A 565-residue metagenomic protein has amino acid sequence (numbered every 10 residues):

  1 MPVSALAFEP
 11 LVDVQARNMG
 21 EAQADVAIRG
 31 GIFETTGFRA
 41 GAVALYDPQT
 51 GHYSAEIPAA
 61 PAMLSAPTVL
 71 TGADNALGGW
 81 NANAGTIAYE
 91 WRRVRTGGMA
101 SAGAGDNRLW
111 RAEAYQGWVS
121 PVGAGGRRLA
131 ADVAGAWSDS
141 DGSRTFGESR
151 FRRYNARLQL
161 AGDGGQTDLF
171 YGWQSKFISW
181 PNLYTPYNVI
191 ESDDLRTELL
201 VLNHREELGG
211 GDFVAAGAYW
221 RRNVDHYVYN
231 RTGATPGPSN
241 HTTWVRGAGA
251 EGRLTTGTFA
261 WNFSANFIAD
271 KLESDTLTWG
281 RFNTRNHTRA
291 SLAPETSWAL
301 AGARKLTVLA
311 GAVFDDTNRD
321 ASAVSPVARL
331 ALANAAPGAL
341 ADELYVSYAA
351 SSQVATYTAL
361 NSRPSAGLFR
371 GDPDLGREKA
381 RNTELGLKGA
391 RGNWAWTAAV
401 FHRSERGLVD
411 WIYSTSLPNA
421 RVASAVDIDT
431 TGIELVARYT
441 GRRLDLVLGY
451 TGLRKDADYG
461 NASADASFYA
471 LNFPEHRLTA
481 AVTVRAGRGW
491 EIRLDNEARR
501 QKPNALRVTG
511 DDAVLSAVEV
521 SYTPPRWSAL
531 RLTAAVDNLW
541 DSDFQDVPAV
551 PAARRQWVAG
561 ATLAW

Functional and structural regions predicted by a protein language model:
S4-D47: Extracytoplasmic beta-strand/coil segments of soluble accessory domains associated with Gram-negative outer-membrane
V43-T71, G85, Y89-W91: Short acidic/polar hinge/loop motifs at secondary-structure boundaries that mediate gating or recognition
T68-D74, G85-S120, G135, D139-E148 (+1 more regions): Short strand-turn segments of transmembrane beta-barrel domains in outer membranes, especially the first one or two
Y115-S140, Q174, A218-V228, A260-A269 (+3 more regions): Surface-exposed extracellular loop regions of Gram-negative outer-membrane beta-barrel proteins
S140-F151, G165-G247, L277-T278, F282-N283: Flexible loop and strand-edge segments within Gram-negative outer membrane beta-barrel domains
Y184-G210, H241-T243, E343-R406, S414-T440 (+1 more regions): Outer-membrane beta-barrel signature, preferentially recognizing the C-terminal barrel domain of Gram-negative
S297-V308, A395, F401-S404, A423-A505: Gram-negative outer-membrane beta-barrel transporters
Q501, V520-W565: C-terminal beta-signal and adjacent terminal beta-strands/loops of Gram-negative outer-membrane beta-barrel proteins
